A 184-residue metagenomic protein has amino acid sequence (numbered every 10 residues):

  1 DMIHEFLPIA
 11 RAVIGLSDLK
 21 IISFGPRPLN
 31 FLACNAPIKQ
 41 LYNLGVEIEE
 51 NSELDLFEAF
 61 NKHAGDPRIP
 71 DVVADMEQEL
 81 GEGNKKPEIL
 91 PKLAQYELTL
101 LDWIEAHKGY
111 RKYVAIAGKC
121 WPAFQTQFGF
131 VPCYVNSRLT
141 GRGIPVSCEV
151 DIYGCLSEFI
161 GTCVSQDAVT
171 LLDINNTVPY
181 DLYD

Functional and structural regions predicted by a protein language model:
D1-D184: An N-terminal assembly and electron-transfer interface module characteristic of large anaerobic redox and radical
